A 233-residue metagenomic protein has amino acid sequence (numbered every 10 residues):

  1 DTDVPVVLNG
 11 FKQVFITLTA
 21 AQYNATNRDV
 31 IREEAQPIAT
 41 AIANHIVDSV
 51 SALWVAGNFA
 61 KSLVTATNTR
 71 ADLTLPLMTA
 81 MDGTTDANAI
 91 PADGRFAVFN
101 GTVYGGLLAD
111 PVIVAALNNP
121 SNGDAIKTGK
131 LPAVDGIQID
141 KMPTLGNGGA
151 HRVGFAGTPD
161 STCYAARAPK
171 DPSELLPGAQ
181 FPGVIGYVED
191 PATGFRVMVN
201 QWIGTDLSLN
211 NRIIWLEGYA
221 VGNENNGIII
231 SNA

Functional and structural regions predicted by a protein language model:
D1-L8, G227: N-terminal "assembly arms/tails" that initiate or stabilize quaternary assembly in self-assembling proteins
T2, I31-R32, T40-A43, S121-I126 (+1 more regions): Glycine-rich loops and low-complexity Gly/Arg-rich segments that provide flexible linkers or classic glycine-based
D3-P5, E33, D86, I126 (+1 more regions): Short, well-ordered helical secondary-structure segments
P5-L63, N88-G101, I203-G218: Long, contiguous amphipathic alpha-helices that act as assembly "spine/axial" helices in icosahedral shell and virion
A25, N68-A71, M198: Generic amphipathic alpha-helical segments used as scaffolds and interaction surfaces in large, multi-domain proteins
A56-Q138: Extended, solvent-exposed, turn-rich assembly/linker loops in the middle of proteins
L75, A109-A233: Sequence/fold signature of self-assembling virion shell proteins
